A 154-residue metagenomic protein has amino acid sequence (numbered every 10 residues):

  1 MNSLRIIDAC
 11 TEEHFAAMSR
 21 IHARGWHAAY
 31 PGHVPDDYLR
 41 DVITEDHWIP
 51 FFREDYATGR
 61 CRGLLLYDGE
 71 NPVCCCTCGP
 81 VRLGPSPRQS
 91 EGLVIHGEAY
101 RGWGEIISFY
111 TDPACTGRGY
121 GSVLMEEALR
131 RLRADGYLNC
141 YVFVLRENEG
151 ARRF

Functional and structural regions predicted by a protein language model:
N2-R5: Extreme N-terminal starter segment of soluble prokaryotic enzymes
D8, V144-L145: Active-site-adjacent beta-strand anchor residues
D8-E13, A17-H33, Y38-A114, M125-E127 (+2 more regions): Acetyl-CoA-dependent GNAT
I106, C140-V144: Conserved hydrophobic beta-strand within the GNAT/NAT acetyltransferase core sheet that lines the active-site cleft
D112-A114, R118, R146-E149: Active-site acidic-Proline motif in GNAT/NAT acetyltransferases
R118, D135-L138: Short coil/turn segments at alpha/beta junctions that flank glycine-rich nucleotide-binding fingerprints
S122-V123, R146-F154: Conserved active-site alpha-helix within GNAT-family acetyltransferase domains
